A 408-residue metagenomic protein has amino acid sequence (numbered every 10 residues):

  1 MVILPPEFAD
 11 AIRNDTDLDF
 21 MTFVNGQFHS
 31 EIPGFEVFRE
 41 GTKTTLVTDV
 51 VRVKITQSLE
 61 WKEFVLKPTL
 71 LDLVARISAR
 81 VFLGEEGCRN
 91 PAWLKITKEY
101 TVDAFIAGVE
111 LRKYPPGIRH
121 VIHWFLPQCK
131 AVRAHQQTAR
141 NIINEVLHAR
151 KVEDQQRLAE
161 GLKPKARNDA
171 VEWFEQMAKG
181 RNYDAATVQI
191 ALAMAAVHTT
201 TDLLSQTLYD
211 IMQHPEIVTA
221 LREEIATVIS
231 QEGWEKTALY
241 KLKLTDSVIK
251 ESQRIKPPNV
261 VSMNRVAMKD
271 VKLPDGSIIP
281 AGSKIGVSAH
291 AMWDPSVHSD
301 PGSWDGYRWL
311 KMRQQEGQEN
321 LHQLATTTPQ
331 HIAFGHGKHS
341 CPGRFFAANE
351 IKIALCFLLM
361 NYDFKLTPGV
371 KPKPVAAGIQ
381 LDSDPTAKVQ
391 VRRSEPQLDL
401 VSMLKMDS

Functional and structural regions predicted by a protein language model:
M1-V47, Q330: N-terminal membrane-proximal hinge/A-helix region immediately C-terminal to the signal-anchor transmembrane segment
Q57-D202: Cytochrome P450 heme-thiolate monooxygenase catalytic core
T199-E224, P342-Y362: Cytochrome P450 catalytic-core helices
Q231-S277, G286-V287, S296: Conserved cytochrome P450 K-helix E-x-x-R motif and the immediately C-terminal K′/meander segment
S277, I379-S408: C-terminal helix/juxtamembrane-tail motif
A281, I285-V287, V391: A generic structural signal for residues embedded in beta-strands
V287-L321: Conserved cytochrome P450 K-helix/beta-meander segment immediately N-terminal to the heme-binding cysteine loop
T327, K338, R344-L381: Cytochrome P450 heme-binding "Cys pocket" and the immediately downstream C-terminal segment
